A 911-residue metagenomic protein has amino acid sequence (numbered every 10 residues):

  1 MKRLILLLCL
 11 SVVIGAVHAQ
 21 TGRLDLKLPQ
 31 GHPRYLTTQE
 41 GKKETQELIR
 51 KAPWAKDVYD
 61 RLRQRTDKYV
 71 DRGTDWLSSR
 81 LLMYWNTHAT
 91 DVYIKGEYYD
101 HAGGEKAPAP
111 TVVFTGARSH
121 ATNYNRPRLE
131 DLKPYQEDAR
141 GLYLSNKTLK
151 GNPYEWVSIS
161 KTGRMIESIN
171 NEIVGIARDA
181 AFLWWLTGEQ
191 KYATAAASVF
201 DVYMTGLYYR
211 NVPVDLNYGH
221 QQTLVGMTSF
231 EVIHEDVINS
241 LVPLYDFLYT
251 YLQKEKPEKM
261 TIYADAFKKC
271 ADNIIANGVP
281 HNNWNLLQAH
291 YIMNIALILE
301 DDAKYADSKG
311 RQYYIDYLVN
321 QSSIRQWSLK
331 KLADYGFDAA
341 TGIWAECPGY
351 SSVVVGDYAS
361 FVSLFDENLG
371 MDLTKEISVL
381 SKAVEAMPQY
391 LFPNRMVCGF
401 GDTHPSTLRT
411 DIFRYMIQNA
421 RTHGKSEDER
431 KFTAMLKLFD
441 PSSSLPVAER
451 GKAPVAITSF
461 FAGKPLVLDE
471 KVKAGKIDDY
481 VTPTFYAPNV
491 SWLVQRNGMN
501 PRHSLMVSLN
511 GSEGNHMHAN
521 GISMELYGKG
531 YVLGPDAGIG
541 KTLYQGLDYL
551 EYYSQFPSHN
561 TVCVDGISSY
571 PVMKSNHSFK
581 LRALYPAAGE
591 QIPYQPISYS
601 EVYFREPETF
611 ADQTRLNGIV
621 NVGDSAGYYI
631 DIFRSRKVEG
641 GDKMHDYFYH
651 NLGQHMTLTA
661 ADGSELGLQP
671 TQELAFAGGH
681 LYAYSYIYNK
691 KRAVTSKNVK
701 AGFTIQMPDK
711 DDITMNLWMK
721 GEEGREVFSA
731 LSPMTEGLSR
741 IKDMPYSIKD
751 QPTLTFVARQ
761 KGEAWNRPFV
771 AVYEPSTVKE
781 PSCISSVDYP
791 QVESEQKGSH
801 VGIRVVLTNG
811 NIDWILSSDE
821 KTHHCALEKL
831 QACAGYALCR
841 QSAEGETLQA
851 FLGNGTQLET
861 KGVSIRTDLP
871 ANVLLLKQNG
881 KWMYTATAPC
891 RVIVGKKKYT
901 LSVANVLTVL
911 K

Functional and structural regions predicted by a protein language model:
M1-T21: Bacterial Sec-dependent N-terminal signal peptides
T21-W156: Low-complexity, Ser/Thr/Pro/Gly-enriched N-terminal "stalk/linker" regions
I166-E385, Q389-P393, T403: Aromatic-lined, polymer-binding surfaces characteristic of secreted/periplasmic polysaccharide-degrading enzymes
D372-P454: C-terminal, helix-dominated tail/subdomain
T433-L436, P441-L674, E763-W765, A771-K779 (+1 more regions): Catalytic and substrate-binding regions of extracellular carbohydrate-active enzymes, especially polysaccharide lyases
Y647-Y649, M715-M719, S729-L738, R767-V778: Short, hydrophobic/aromatic-enriched beta-strand segments in well-ordered soluble domains
F648-R725: Polysaccharide-binding surfaces and accessory modules of carbohydrate-active proteins
F756-R767, Y773-K911: Non-catalytic terminal regions with compositionally biased, polar/charged low complexity
